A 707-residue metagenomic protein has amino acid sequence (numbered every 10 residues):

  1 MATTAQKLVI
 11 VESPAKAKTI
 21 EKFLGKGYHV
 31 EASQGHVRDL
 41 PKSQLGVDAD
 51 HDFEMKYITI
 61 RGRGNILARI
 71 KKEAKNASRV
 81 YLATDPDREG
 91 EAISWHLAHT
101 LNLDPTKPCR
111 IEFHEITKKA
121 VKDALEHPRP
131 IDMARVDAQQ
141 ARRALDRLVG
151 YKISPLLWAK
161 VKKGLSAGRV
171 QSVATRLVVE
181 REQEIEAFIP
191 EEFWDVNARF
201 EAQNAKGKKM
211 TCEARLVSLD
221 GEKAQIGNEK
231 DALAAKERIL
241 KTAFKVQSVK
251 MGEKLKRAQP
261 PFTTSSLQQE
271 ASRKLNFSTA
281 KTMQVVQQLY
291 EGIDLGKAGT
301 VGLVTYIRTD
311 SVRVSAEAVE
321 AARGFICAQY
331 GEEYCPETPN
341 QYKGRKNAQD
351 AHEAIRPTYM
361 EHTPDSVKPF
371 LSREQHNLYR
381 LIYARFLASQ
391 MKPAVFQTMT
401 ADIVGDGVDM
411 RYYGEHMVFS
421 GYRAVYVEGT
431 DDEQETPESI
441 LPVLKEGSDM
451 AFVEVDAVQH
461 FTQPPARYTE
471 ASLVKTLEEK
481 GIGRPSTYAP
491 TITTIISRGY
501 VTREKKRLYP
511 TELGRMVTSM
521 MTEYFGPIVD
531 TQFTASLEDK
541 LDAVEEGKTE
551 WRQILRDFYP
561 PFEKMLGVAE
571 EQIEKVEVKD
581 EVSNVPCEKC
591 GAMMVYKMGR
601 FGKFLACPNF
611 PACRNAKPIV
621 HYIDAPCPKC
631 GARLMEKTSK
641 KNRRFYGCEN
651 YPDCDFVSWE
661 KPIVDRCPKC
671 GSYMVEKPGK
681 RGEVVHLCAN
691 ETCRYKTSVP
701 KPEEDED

Functional and structural regions predicted by a protein language model:
M1-R143, L157, G227, L233: Intrinsically disordered, low-complexity regulatory segments
A2-L8, T19, Y28, T100 (+5 more regions): Basic, low-complexity terminal or inter-domain segments flanking catalytic cores
A5, D85-P86, K162-S166, M251-P260 (+3 more regions): Conserved short loop/turn motifs at secondary-structure junctions
T19-F23, R69, A92-T100, A120-H127 (+9 more regions): Alpha-helical scaffold elements adjacent to nucleotide-binding pockets in ATP/GTP-utilizing enzyme cores
I116-A198, G252: C-terminal or mid-to-C-terminal helical accessory/interaction module adjacent to the motor/catalytic core
R142-I153, V170, F200, K254-S266 (+5 more regions): Core structural elements
A224-P260, S448: Metal- or metallocofactor-binding catalytic centers and their adjacent structured scaffolds across diverse enzyme
V246-V249, R257-A271, A298-I307, P464-T476: Short acidic, hydrophobic short linear motifs in intrinsically disordered regions
